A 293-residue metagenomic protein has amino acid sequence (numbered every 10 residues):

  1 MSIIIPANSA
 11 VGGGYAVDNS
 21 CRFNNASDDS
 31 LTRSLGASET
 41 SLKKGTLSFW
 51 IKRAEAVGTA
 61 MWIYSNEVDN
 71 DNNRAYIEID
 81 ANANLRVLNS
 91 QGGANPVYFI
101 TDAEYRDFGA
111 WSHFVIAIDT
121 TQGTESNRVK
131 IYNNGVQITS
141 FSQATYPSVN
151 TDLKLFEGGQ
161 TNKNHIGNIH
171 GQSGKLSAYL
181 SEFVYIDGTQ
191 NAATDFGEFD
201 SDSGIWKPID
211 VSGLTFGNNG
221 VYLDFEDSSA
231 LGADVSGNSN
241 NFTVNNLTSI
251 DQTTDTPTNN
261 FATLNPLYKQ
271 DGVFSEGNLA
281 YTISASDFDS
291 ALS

Functional and structural regions predicted by a protein language model:
M1-K43, N84-V87, Q91-N95, G159-H165 (+1 more regions): Low-complexity, glycine/proline/serine-rich flexible segments
S2-N19, A26-S27, G123-E125, K130 (+2 more regions): Extended recognition patches within non-cytosolic domains
S2-N25, S48-V57, Y76-T151: Extracellular glycan-interaction surfaces
I5-A7, R22-N24, I63-E67, A75-D80 (+8 more regions): Beta-strand-rich, repetitive solenoid scaffolds
D28-L88, Q122-E125, T189-T194: Extracellular glycan-recognition modules
L47-R53, F114-I116, I166, L180-Y185 (+2 more regions): Short hydrophobic/aromatic patches on beta-strands that form ligand-binding or substrate-lining surfaces
D152-L180: Extracellular glycan-interaction patches encoded by glycine-rich segments
